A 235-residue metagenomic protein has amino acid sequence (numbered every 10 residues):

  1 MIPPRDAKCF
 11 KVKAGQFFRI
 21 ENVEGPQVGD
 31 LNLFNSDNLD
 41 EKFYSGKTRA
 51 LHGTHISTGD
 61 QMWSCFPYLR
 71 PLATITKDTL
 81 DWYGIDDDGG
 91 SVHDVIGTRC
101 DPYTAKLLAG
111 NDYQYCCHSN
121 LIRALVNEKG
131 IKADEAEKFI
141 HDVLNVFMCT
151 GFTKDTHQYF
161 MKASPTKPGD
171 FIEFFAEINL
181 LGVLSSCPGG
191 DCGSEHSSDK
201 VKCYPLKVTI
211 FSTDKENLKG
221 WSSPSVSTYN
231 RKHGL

Functional and structural regions predicted by a protein language model:
M1-L235: Acidic, Ser/Thr/Pro
